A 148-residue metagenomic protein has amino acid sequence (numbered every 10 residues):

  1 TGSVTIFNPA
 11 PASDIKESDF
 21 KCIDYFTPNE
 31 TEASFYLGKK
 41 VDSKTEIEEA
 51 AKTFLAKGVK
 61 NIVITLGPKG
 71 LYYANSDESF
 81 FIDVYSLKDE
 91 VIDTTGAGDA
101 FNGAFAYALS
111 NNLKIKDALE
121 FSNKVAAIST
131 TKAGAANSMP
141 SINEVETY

Functional and structural regions predicted by a protein language model:
T1-E49, K69-L71: Conserved beta-alpha-beta core of the PfkB/ribokinase-like small-molecule kinase fold
D14-D19, K44-Y148: Conserved phosphate-binding/catalytic region of the ribokinase-like
